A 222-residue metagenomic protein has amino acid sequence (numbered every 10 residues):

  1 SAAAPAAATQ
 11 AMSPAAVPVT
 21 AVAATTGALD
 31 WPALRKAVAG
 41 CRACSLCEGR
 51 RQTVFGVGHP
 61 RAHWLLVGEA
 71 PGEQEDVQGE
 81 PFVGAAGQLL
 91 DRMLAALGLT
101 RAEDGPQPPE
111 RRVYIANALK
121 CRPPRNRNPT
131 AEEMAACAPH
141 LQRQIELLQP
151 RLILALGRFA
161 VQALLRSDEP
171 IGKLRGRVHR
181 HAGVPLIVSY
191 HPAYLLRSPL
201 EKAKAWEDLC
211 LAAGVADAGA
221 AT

Functional and structural regions predicted by a protein language model:
S1-T222: A polyanion-binding, active-site-adjacent surface
